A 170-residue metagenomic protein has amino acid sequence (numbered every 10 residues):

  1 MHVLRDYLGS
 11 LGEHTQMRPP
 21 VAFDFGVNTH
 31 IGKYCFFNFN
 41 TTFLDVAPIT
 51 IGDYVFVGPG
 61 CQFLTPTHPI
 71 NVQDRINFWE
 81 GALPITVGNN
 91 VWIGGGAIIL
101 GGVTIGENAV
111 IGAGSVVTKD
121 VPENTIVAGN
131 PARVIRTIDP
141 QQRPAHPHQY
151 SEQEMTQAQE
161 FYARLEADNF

Functional and structural regions predicted by a protein language model:
M1-H14, A132-R136, P140-F170: Terminal amphipathic alpha-helical/low-complexity segments used for targeting or macromolecular assembly
E13-R18, F37: LRR N-terminal entry segment and analogous cap-like coil->beta motifs
V21-I31, F36-T104, T137-D139, R143-A145: Flexible, glycine/small-residue-enriched loop-and-beta-strand segment within the central core of proteins
I49, E123-T125, R133: Glycine-centered loop/turn positions within well-structured domains that cap or flank conserved ligand/cofactor-binding
G88, W92, V110-G112, V116: A generic "structured core" feature
T104-G106, V121: Extended beta-solenoid/beta-helix repeat architectures
